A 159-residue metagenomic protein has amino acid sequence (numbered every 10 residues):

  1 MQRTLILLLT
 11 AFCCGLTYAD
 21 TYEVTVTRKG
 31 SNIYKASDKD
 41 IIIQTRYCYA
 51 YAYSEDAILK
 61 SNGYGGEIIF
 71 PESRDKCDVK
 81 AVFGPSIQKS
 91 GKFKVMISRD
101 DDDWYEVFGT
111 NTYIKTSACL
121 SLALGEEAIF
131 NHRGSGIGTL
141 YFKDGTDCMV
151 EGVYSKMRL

Functional and structural regions predicted by a protein language model:
T4-T17: Sec-dependent N-terminal signal peptides
D20, S61-I87, N131-L159: C-terminal partner/receptor-binding element of secreted or periplasmic proteins
T21-D38, P85-T112: Extracytoplasmic/periplasm-facing segments of secreted or lipoprotein envelope proteins
G30-N32, Y53-E55, Y64-G66, D101-D103 (+2 more regions): Envelope-exposed proteins and targeting segments
D38-K76: Extended, hydrophobic interaction surfaces within ordered domains
I41-I43, C77, T112-I114, C148: Short, isolated positions in well-ordered beta-strands
R46-K60, S117-R133: Short nucleic-acid-contacting surface segments enriched for D/E, G, S/T with interspersed K/R
